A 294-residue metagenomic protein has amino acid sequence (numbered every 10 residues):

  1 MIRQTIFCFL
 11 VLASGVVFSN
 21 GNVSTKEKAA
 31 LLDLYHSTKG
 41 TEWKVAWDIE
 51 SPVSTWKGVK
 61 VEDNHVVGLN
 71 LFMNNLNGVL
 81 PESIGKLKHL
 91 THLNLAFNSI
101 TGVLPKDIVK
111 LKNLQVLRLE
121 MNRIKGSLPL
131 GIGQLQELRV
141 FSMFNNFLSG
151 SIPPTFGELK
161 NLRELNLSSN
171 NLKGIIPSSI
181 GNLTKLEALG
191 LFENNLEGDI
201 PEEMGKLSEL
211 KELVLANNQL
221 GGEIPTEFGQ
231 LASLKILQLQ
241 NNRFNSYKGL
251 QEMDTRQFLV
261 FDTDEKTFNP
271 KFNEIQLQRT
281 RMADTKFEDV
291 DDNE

Functional and structural regions predicted by a protein language model:
T5-A13: Sec-dependent N-terminal signal peptides
F18-K57: Surface-exposed cap/linker segments adjacent to membranes
V53, K60-V103, V116: LRR N-terminal entry segment and analogous cap-like coil->beta motifs
D63, G85-L90, V109-L114, G133-L138 (+5 more regions): Leucine-rich repeat
N70, N94, R118, S142 (+5 more regions): Conserved positional slot within leucine-rich repeat
N74, N98, N122, M143-N146 (+5 more regions): Consensus "Asn ladder" position of solenoid repeat domains
L80-E82, T101-K106, K125-L130, S149-P154 (+5 more regions): The feature encodes a structural signal of leucine-rich repeats
L207, K211-G221, G229-N293: Leucine-rich repeat domain C-terminal region
